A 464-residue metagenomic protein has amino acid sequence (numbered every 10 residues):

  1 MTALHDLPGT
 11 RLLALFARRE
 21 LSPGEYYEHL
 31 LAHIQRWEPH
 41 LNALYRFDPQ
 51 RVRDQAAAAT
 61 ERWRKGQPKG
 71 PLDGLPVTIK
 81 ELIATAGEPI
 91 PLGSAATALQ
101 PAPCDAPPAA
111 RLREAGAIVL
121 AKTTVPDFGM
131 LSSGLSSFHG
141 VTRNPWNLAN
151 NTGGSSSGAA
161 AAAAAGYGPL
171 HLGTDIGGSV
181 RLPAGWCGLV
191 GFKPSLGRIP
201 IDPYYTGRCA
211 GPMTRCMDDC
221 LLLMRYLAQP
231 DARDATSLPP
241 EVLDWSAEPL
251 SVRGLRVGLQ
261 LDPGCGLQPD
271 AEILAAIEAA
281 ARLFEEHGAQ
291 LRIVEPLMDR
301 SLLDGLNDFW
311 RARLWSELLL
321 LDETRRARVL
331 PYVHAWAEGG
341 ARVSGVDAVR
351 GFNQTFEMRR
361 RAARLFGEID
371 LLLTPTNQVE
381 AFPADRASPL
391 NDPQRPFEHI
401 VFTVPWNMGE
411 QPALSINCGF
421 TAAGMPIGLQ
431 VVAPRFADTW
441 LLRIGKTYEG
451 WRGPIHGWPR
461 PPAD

Functional and structural regions predicted by a protein language model:
M1-D54, E286-G288, A341, G457-D464: An N-terminal boundary/leader segment
P23-E28, A57, D244-W245, P269-E295 (+4 more regions): Acyltransferase
R62-S137: Acidic/His- and Gly-rich active-site-bordering loop/insert found across diverse amide/peptide-bond hydrolases
L72-L92, S251-L261, F309-A363, P375 (+1 more regions): Short helix-loop capping/hinge segments that flank enzyme active sites or metal/cofactor-binding pockets
A95, L99, S237, D304 (+3 more regions): Short, surface-exposed loop/helix-turn segments at secondary-structure junctions that function as lids/hinges flanking
C104-A228, N407-T421, M425-G428: Short glycine/serine-rich loop segments
V190-A275, M298, W451-D464: A short helix-breaking turn/cap at a secondary-structure junction
R361-A363, P393-N417: Small-aliphatic-rich amphipathic alpha-helix that forms the alpha element of a beta-alpha
